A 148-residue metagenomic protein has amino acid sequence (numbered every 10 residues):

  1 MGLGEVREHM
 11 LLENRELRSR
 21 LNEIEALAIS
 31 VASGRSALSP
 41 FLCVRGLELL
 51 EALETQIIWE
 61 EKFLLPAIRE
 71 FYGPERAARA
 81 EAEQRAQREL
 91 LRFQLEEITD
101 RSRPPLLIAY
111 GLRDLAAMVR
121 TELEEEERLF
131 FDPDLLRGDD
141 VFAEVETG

Functional and structural regions predicted by a protein language model:
M1-G148: Small-residue-biased structural context
